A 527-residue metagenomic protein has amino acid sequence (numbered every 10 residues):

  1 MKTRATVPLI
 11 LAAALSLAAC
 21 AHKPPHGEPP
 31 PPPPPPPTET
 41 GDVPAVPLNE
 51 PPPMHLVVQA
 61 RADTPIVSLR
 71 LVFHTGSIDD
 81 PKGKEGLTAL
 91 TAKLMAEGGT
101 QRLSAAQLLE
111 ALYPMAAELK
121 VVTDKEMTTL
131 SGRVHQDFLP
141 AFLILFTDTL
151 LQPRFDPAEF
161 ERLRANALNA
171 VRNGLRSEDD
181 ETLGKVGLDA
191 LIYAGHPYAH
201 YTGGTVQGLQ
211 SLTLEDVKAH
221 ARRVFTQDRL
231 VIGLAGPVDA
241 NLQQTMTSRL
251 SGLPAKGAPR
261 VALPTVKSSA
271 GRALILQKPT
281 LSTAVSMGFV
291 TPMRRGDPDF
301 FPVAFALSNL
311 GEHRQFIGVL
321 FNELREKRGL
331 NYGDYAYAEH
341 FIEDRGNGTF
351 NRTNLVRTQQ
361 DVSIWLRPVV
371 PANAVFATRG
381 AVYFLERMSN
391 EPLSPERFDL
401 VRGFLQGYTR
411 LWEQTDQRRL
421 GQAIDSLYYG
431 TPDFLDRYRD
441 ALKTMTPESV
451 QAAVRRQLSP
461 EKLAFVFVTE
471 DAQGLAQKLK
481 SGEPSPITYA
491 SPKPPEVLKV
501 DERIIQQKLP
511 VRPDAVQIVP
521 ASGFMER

Functional and structural regions predicted by a protein language model:
M1-I10: Bacterial N-terminal signal peptides that target proteins for export
L17-A19: C-terminal motif of bacterial Sec signal peptides marking the signal peptidase cleavage site
A21-P34, L109-H220, T265, A270 (+3 more regions): Acidic/histidine-enriched segments that form metal/cofactor-coordinating and catalytic pocket/exosite environments
P24-E39, A194, T226-Q227, V231-R294 (+2 more regions): An aromatic/glycine/proline-enriched structural segment found at the starts of mature extracellular/organellar domains
P30-P47, D189-L230, G257-T265, M293 (+2 more regions): Histidine-acidic residue clusters that define the catalytic metal-binding segment of zinc metallopeptidase domains
P53, L71, A89-T91, L112 (+16 more regions): Buried hydrophobic packing residues in well-ordered domains
R70-R133, A199-G203, R314-G346: M16/MPP (pitrilysin/insulinase) zinc-metallopeptidase core fold and M16-derived inactive scaffolds
N166-G187, S269-S282, K327-N331, Y335-G348 (+4 more regions): Short acidic/His-enriched helical or mixed secondary-structure segments at domain edges of catalytic enzymes and some
